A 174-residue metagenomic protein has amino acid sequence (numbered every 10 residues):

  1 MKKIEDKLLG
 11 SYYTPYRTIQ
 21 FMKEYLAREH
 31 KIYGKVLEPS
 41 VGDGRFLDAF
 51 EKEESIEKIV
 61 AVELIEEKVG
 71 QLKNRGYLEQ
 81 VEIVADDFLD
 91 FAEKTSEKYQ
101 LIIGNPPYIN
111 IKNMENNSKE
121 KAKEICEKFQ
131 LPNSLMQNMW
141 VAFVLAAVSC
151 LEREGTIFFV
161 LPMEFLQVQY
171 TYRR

Functional and structural regions predicted by a protein language model:
M1-R75, V84-D87, A92, P106 (+2 more regions): Class I S-adenosyl-L-methionine
D43-R45, L64-K68, P132-R174: Conserved Class I SAM-dependent methyltransferase catalytic core
V81: Short, conserved active-site loop motifs that form the nucleotide-linked donor/cofactor pocket
D86, L101-G104, I111-N113: Acidic, glycine- and histidine-enriched catalytic cores of nucleic acid- and nucleotide-handling enzymes, centered on
E93-I102: A short acidic, Gly/Pro-enriched loop at the edge of an enzyme's catalytic core that lines a small-molecule cofactor
Y108-M136: Mobile active-site "lid"/loop adjacent to the S-adenosyl-L-methionine
